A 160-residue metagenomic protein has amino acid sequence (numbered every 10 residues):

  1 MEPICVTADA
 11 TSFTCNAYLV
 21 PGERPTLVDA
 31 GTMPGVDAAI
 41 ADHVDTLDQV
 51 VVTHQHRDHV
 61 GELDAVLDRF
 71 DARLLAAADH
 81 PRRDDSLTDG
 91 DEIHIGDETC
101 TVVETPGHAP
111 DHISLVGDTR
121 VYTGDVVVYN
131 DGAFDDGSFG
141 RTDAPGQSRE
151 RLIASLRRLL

Functional and structural regions predicted by a protein language model:
M1-I40, S114-N130: Conserved beta-strand hairpin/beta-sheet module of binuclear metal-dependent hydrolase folds, prominently
A10, A30-E98: Active-site HxH/HxHxD metal-binding segment of metal-dependent hydrolases
V20, D29, H54, L87 (+4 more regions): Divalent metal-coordination and catalytic microenvironments
G90-E92, C100-P106, P110-D111: Pocket-forming structural segment of enzyme catalytic cores
P110-L160: Metallo-beta-lactamase
